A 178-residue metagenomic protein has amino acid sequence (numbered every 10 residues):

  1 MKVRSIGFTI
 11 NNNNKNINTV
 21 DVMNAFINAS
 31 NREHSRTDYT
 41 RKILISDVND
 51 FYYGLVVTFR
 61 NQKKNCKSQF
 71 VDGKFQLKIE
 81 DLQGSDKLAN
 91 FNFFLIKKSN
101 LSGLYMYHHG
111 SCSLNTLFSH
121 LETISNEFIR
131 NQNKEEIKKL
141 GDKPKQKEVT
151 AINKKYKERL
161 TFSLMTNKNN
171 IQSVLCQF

Functional and structural regions predicted by a protein language model:
M1-D72, C112-N115, S119-F178: Terminal interaction module
L55-N115: Long, hydrophobic/aromatic-enriched structural stretches that serve as scaffold segments
